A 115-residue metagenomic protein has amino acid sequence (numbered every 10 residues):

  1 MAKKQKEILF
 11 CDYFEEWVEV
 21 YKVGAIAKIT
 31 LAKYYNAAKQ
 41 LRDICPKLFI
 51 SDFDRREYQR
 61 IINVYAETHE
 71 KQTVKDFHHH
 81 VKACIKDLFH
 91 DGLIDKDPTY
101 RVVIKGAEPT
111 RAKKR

Functional and structural regions predicted by a protein language model:
M1-E7, V23: N-terminal helical hairpins
K3-K4, R111-R115: Intrinsic low-complexity, intrinsically disordered segments enriched in polar/basic residues
E15-I29, N36-K113: N-terminal core-binding DNA-recognition domain of tyrosine recombinases/integrases
